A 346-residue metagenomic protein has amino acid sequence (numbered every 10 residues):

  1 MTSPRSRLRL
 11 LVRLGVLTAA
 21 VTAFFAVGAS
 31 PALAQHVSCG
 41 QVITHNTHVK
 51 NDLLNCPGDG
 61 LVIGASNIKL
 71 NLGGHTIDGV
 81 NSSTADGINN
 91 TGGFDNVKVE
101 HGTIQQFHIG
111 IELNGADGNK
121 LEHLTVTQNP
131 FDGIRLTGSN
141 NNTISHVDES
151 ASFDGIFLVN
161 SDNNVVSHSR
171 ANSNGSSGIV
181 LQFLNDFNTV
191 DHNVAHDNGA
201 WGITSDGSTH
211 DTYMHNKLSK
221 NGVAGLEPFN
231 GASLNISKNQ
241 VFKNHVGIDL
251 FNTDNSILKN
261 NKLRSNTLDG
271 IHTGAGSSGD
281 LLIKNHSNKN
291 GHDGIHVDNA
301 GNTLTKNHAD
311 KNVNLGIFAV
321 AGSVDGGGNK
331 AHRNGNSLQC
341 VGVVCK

Functional and structural regions predicted by a protein language model:
M1-R9: N-terminal secretory signal peptides that target proteins for export/translocation
V21-P31: C-terminal segment of classical bacterial N-terminal signal peptides
G40, N46, D52, G60 (+24 more regions): Detector for repetitive beta-architecture
Q41-T44, L54-L70, G79-K98, Q106-G118 (+1 more regions): Extracellular beta-strand-rich solenoid/capping regions of secreted or surface-exposed proteins that bind or remodel
H48, V62, N71, D78 (+21 more regions): Extracellular beta-strand solenoid repeats
C56-G60, G79-A85, H108-L113, P130-T137 (+9 more regions): Short glycine/acidic-rich loop motifs that flank beta-strands on beta-rich extracellular proteins
G301-K311, F318-K346: Acidic, glycine- and Ser/Thr-rich low-complexity intrinsically disordered tracts in extracellular/secreted proteins
